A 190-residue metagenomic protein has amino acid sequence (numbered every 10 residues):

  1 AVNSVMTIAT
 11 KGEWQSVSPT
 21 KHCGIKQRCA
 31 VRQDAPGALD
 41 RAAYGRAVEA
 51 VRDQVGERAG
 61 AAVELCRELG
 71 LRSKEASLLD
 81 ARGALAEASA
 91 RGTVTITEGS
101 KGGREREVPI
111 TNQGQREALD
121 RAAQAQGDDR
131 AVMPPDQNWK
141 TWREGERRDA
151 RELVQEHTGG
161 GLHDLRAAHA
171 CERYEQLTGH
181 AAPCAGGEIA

Functional and structural regions predicted by a protein language model:
A1-Q15, C23, I110: Non-catalytic DNA-binding core/recognition domains of DNA-processing enzymes
V2-T10, V63-G70, Y174: Short, amphipathic alpha-helical segments that act as regulatory/interfacial helices in nucleotide-processing proteins
N3, G60, A167-C171: A structural signal for well-ordered alpha-helical segments within the folded catalytic domains of diverse enzymes
W14-V48, E98-S100: Flexible interdomain linker/hinge and immediately adjacent N-terminus of the catalytic tyrosine-recombinase domain
A42-S73: Basic, Lys/Arg- and aromatic-enriched nucleic-acid-binding interface segment
L78-A118: Conserved tyrosine-mediated DNA breakage-rejoining catalytic core shared by Y-recombinases
T111-T178: Active-site/catalytic core of tyrosine-dependent DNA strand-transfer enzymes
Q176-A190: Mixed-charge, low-complexity intrinsically disordered segments
